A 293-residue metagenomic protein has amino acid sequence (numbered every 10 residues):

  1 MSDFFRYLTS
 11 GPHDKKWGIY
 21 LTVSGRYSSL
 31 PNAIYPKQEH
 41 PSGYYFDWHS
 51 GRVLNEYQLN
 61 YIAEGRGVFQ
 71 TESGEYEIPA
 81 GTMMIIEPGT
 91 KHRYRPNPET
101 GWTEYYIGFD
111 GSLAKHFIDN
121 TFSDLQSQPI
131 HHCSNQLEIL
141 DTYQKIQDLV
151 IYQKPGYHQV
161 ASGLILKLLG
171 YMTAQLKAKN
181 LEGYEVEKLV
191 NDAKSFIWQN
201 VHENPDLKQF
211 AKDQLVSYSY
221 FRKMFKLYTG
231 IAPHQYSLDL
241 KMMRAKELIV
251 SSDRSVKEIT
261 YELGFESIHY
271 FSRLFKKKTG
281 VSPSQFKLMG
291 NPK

Functional and structural regions predicted by a protein language model:
M1-Q70, G74-Y76, P98, N291-P292: Generic protein-terminus/edge-of-domain signal
S73-E87: Short acidic-glycine-tyrosine-enriched beta hairpin
G89-L113: Ligand-binding loop in jelly-roll beta-barrel domains
F109-K115, H132-L181, E185-Q199, Y220: An amphipathic alpha-helical interaction segment
D119-Q126: Acidic/polar active-site rim loop that often engages polyanionic ligands
D192, F196-M242, S251-R254, E258-M289: Basic/polar phosphate-binding segments, predominantly the helix-turn-helix DNA-binding elements of transcriptional
